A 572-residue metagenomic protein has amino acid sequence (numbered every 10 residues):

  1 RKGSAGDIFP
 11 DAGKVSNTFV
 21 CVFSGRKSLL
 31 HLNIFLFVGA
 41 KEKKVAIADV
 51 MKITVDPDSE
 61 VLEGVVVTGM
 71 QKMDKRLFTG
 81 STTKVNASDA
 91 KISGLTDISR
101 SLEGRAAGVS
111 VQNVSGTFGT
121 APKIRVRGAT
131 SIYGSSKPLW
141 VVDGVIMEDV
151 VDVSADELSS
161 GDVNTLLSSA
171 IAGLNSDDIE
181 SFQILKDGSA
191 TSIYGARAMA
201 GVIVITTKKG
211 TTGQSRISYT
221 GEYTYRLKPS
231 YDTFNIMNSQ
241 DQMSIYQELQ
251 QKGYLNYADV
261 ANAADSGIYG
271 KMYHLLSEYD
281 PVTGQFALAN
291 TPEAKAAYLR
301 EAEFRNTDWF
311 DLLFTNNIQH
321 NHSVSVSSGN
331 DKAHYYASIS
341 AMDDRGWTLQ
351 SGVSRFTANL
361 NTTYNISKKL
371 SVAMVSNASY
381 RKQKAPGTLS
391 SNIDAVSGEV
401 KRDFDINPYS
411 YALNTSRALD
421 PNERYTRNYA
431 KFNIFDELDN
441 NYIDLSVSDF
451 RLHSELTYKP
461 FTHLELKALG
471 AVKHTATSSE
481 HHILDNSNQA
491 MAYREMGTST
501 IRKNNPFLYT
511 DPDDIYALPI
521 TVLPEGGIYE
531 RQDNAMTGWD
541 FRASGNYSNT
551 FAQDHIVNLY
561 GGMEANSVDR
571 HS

Functional and structural regions predicted by a protein language model:
R1-F9, G13-N359, Y364-I366, S371-A373 (+1 more regions): Short, small/polar-rich motifs associated with maturation and membrane association, primarily at protein termini
S136-K137, V142, V153, T212-R305 (+5 more regions): Surface-exposed loop/interface segments of Gram-negative outer-membrane beta-barrel transport/assembly proteins
K459: Functionally critical loop-and-helix segments that line ligand-binding/catalytic clefts of soluble enzyme domains
H463: Active-site and adjacent substrate-binding regions of carbohydrate-active enzymes
